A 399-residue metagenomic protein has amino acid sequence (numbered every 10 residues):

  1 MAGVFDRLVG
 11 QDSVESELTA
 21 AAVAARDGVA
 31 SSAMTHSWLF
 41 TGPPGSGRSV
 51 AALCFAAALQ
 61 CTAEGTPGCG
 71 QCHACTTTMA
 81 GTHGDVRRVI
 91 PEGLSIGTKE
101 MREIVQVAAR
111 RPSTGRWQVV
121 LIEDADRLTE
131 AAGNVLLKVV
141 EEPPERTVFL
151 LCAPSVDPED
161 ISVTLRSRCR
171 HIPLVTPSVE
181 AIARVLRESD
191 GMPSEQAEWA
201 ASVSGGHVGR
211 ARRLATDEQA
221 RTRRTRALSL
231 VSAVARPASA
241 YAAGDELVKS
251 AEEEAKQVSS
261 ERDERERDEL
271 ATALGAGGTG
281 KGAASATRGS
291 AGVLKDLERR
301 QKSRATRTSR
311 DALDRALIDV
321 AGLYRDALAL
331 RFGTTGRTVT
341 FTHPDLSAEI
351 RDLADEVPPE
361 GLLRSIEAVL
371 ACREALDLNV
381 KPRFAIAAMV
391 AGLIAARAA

Functional and structural regions predicted by a protein language model:
M1-A57, A74-T77, T147, A153-A316 (+1 more regions): Charged, glycine-rich active-site and insertion segments that engage polyanionic ligands
M1-N134, K138-E142, D157-E159: Clamp-loader machinery-focused feature within the broader ASCE/P-loop NTPase space
V107, L323, A368: Solvent-exposed, charged/polar functional surfaces in cytosolic regulatory/catalytic domains
L121, L150-L151: Walker B beta-strand of ABC/ABC-like P-loop ATPase nucleotide-binding domains, specifically the conserved hydrophobic
V320: Conserved phosphate-interacting/catalytic interface
